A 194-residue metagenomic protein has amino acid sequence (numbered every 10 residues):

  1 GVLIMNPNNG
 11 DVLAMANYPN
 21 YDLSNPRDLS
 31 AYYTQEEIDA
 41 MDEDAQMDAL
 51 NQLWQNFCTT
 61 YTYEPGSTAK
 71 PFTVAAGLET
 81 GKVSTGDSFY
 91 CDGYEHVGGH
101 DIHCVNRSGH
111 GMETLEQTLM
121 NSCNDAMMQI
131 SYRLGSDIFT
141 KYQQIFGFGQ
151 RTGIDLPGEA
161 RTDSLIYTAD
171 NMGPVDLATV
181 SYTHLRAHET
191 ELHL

Functional and structural regions predicted by a protein language model:
L3-S67, F72-R186: Beta-lactam-recognizing serine transpeptidase/beta-lactamase-like catalytic domain environment
H184, E191-L194: Single conserved hydrophobic/aromatic residue that forms the stacking wall/gate of nucleotide- or nucleobase-binding
